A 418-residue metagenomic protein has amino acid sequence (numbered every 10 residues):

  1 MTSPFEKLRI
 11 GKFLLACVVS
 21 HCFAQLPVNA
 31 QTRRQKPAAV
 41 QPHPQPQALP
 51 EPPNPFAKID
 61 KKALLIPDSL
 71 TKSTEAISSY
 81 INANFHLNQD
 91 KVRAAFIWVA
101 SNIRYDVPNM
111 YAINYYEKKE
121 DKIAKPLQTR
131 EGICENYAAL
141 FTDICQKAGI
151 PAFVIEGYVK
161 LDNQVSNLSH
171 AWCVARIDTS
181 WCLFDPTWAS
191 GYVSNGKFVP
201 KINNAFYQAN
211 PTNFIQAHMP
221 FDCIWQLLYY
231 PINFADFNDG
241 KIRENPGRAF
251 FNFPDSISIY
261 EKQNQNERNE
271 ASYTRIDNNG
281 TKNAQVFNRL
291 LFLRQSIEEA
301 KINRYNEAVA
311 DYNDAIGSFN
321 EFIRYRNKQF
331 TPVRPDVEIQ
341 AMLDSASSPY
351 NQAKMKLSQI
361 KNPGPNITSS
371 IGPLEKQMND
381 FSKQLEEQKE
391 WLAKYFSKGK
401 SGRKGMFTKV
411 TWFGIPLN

Functional and structural regions predicted by a protein language model:
M1, A124-I133, R243-F250: Short, charged low-complexity intrinsically disordered segments located at boundaries of structured domains
M1-R34: Bacterial Sec-dependent N-terminal signal peptides
R33, D68, Y80-I81, S194 (+1 more regions): Mixed-charge, low-complexity segments
K36-T129, I133: Secondary-structure boundary elements
I97, N136-N213: Hydrophobic/aromatic-rich core segments of domains that either
N109-A112, A175-D255: Active-site rim recognition segments
